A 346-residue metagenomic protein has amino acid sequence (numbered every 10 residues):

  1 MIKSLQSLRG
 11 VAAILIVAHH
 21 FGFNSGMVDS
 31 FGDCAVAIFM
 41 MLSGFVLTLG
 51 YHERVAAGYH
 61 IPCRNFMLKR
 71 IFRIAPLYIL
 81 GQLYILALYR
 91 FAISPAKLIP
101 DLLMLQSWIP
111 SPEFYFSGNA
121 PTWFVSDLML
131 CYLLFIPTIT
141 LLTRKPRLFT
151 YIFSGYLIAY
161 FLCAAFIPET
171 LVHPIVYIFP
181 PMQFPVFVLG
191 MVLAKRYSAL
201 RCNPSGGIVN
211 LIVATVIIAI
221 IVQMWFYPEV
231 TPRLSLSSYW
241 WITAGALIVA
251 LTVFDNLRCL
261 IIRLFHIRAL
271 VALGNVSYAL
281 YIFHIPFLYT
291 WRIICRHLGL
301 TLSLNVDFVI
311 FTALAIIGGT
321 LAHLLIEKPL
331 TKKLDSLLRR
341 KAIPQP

Functional and structural regions predicted by a protein language model:
M1-A165, L171, I208, V271 (+2 more regions): Membrane-cytosol interface segments of multi-pass membrane proteins, especially ER/Golgi lipid-handling enzymes
I2-K3, S25-V36, E113-D127, F166-L189 (+2 more regions): Interfacial loop-to-helix transition and helix-capping segments at the boundaries of transmembrane helices
F21, F72-I74, L98-I99, V125-L130 (+3 more regions): Hydrophobic alpha-helical transmembrane segments
G26, R201, T290: Conserved protein kinase catalytic core
A87, I158, V192-L193, T290: Hydrophobic transmembrane alpha-helices of multi-pass, membrane-embedded glycosylation machinery
L133, G190-R201: Internal transmembrane alpha-helix with an interfacial aromatic "cap," most often the third helix
Q183, P204-I221: Catalytic pocket-lining loop regions of alpha/beta-barrel enzymes, especially the amidohydrolase/enolase/GH5 lineages
F187, M191, A214-K328: Alpha-helical transmembrane segments of multi-pass integral membrane proteins
